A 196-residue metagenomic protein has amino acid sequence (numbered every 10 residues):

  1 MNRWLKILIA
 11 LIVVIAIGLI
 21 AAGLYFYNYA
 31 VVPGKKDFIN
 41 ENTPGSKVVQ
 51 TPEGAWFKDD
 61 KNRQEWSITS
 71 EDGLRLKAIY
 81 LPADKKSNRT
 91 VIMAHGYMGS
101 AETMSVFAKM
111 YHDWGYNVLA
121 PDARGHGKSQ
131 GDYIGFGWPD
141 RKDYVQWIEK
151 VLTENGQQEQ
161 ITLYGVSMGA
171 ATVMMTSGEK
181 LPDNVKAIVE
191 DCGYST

Functional and structural regions predicted by a protein language model:
M1-I17: N-terminal Sec-pathway targeting helices
V14-T69: An N-terminal hydrophobic leader/cap segment in hydrolases
E71-P82: A short loop-to-beta-strand scaffold at the N-terminal edge of the catalytic core in hydrolase folds
N88-G96: Short beta-strand element of the alpha/beta-hydrolase
Y97-M110: The serine-hydrolase catalytic nucleophile loop
A108-Q130: Conserved alpha/beta-hydrolase
I134-N155: Alpha/beta-hydrolase active-site loop
K150-E154, E159-T196: Primarily recognizes the serine-hydrolase "nucleophile elbow" in alpha/beta-hydrolase and SGNH/GDSL folds
